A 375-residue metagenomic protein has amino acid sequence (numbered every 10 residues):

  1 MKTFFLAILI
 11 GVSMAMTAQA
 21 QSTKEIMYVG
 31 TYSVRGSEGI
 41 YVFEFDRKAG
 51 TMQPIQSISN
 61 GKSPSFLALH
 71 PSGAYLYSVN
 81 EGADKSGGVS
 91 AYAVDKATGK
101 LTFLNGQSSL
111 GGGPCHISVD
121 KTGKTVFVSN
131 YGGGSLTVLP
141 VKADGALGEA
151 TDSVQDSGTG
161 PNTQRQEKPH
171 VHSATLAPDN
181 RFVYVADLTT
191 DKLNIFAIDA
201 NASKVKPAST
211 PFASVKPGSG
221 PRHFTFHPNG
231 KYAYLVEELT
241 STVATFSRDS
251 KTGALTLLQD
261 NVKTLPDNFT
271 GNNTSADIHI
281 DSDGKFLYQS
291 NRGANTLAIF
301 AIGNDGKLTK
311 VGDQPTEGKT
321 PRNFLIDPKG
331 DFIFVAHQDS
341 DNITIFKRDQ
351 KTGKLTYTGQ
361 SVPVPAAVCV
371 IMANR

Functional and structural regions predicted by a protein language model:
M1-K24: Bacterial Sec-dependent N-terminal signal peptides
S33-G36, E81-K85, G132-S135, T190-K192 (+3 more regions): Short glycine/acidic-enriched loop and turn motifs that connect beta-strands
G36, G61-S72, L110-T122, S157-N180 (+4 more regions): Beta-rich, blade/repeat-based domains predominating in secreted/periplasmic proteins but also intracellular
F43-G50, Y92-G99, V138-E149, F196-V205 (+3 more regions): Short loop/turn segments immediately following beta-strands, especially the blade-tip and inter-blade linker loops
Q53-S59, T102-S108, G158-Q164, A208-S214 (+3 more regions): A short beta-strand motif characteristic of beta-propeller blades
P54-G123: Blade-loop segments of beta-propeller domains
G99-S173: Asp-box/WD-like beta-propeller blade repeats and closely related beta-sheet repeat scaffolds
